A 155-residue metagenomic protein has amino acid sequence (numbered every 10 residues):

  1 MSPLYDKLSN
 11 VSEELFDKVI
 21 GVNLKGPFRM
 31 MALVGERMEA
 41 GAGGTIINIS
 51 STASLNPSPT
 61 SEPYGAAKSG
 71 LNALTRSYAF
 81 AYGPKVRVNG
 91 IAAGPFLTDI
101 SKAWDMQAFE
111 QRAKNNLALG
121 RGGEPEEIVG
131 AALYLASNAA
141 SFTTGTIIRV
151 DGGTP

Functional and structural regions predicted by a protein language model:
S2, N56, A132-L133, T144-P155: Short C-terminal tail/terminal secondary-structure segment of NAD(P)H-dependent dehydrogenase/reductase domains
L4-L8, S12-D17, S101, A113: Substrate-binding pocket helix/loop in short-chain dehydrogenase/reductase
K7, P57-G65, S77: Active-site loop-to-helix junction immediately N-terminal to the catalytic Tyr of the SDR YXXXK motif in Rossmann-fold
M31, A67, T75: Active-site helix of classical SDR
E36, A79-P84, S141: Alpha-helical segment proximal to the catalytic Tyr-Lys
S51: Residue(s) in the substrate-gating loop at a strand-loop-helix junction that position the organic substrate next
L117-I128: A conserved structural motif in NAD(P)-dependent oxidoreductases
